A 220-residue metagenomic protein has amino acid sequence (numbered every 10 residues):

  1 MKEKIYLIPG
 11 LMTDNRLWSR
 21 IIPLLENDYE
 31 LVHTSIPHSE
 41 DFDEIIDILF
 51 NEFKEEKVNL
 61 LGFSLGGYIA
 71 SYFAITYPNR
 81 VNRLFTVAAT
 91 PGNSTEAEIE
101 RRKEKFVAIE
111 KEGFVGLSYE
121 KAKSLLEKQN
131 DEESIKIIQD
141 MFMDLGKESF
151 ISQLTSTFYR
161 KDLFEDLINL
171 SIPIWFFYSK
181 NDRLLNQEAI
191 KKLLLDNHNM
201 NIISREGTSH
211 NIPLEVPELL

Functional and structural regions predicted by a protein language model:
M1-D43: Conserved HGGG/HGGXW glycine-rich cap/lid loop of the alpha/beta-hydrolase fold
F42, I75-T76, R80-Y119: Flexible "cap/lid" loop of the alpha/beta hydrolase fold
G62-G66, A70: Gly/Ala-rich beta-loop-alpha elbow adjacent to hydrolase catalytic centers
S94-A97, E112-I168: Conserved alpha/beta-hydrolase catalytic His-Asp/Glu region
L170, F176-Y178, D182: Short beta-strand/loop motif that positions the catalytic acidic residue of the alpha/beta-hydrolase fold
I172, N186-L195: Short alpha-helix in the alpha/beta-hydrolase fold that links the catalytic acid
K180-L185, H210-N211: Acidic catalytic loop of the alpha/beta-hydrolase fold
T208-L219: Catalytic histidine-centered segment of alpha/beta-hydrolase-like enzymes
